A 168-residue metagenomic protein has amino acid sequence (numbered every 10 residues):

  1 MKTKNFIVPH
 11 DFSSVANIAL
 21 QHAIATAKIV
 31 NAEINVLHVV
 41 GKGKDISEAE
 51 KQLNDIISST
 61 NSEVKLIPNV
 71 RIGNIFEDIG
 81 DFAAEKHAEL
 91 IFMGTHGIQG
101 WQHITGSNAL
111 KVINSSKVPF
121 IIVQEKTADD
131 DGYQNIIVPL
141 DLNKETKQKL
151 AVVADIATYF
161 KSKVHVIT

Functional and structural regions predicted by a protein language model:
M1, V15, G41-K42, K51 (+1 more regions): Structural beta-alpha unit
M1-S14, T95, N114-A154: Intrinsically disordered or low-complexity boundary/linker segments at protein termini and domain junctions
I7, E33-N35, I67-N69, I137 (+1 more regions): A structural signal for isolated positions on well-ordered beta-strands in alpha/beta enzyme cores
Q21-V64, V166-T168: Acidic, proline/glycine-rich short linear motifs
N31-E33, A88, V118, S162: Short glycine/serine/threonine/alanine-rich loop segments
I79-D129: Gly/Ser-rich helix-loop-strand patches that form or flank binding pockets for ribonucleotide-derived cofactors
A151-K163: A charged, well-structured terminal subsegment
